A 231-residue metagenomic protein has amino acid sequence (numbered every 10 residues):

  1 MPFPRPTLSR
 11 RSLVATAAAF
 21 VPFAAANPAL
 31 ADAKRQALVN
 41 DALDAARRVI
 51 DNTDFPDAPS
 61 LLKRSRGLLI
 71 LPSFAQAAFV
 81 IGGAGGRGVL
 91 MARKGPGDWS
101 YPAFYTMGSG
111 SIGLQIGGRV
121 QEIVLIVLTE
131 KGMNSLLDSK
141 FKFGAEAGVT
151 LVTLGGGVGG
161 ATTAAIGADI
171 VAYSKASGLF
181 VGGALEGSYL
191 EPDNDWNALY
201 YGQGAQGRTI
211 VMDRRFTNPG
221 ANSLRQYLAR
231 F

Functional and structural regions predicted by a protein language model:
M1-L8, S12-A25: N-terminal secretory signal peptides
A25-A31: Sec/Tat signal peptide C-region and signal peptidase I cleavage site
A31-F231: Small-residue-enriched, tightly packed secondary-structure blocks
